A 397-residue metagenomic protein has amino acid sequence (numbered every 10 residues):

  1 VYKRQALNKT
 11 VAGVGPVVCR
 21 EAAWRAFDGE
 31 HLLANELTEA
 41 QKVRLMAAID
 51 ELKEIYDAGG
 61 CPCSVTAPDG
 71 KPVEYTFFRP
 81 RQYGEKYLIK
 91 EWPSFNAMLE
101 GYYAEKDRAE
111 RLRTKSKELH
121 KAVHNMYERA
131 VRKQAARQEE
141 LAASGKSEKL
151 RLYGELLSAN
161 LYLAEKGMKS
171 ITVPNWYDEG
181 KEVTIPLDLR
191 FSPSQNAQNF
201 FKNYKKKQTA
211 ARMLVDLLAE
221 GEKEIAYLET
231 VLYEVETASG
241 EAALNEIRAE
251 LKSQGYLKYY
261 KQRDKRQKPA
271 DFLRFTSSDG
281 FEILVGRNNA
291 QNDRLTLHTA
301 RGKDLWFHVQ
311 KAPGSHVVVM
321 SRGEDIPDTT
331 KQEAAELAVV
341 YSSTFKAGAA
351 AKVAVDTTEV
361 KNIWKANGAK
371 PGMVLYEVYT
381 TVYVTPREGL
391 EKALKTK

Functional and structural regions predicted by a protein language model:
K3-S315, V319-K397: Extended, highly charged segments
